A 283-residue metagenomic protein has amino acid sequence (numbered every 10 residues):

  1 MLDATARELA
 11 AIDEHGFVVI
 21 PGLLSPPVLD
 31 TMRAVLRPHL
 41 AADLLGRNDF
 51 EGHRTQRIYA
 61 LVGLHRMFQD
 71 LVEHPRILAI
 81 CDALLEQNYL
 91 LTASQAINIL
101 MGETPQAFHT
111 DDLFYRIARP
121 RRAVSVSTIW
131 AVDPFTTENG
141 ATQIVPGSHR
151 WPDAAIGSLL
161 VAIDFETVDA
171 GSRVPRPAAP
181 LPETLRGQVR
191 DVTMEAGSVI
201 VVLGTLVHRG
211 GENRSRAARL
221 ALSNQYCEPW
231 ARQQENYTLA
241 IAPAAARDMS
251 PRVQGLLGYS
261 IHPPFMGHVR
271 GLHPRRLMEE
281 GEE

Functional and structural regions predicted by a protein language model:
M1-H15, I20-R119, Y237: Non-heme Fe(II)-dependent double-stranded beta-helix
S25-P26, I97-I99, F135-T137, H149-R150 (+2 more regions): Short, solvent-exposed loop/turn segments at secondary-structure junctions
P38-A42, Q87, F135, W151 (+1 more regions): Phosphate/oxyanion-binding loops and surfaces in catalytic or ligand/nucleic-acid-binding neighborhoods
L64, T92, V124-V126, E138-G140 (+1 more regions): Residues that flank catalytic or metal-binding motifs in active/ligand-binding sites
Q95-N98, T110-D112, W130-P134, I144-P146 (+1 more regions): Short, structured patches in soluble enzyme cores that scaffold and shape functional sites
T104-D111, A118-R119, E138-G147, D153-G157 (+2 more regions): A short secondary-structure junction signal
A118-T137, T193-A196, V201, Q225-E228: Short, conserved beta-strand element in jelly-roll/cupin
W151-V201, T205-L206, G211-E283: Conserved double-stranded beta-helix
